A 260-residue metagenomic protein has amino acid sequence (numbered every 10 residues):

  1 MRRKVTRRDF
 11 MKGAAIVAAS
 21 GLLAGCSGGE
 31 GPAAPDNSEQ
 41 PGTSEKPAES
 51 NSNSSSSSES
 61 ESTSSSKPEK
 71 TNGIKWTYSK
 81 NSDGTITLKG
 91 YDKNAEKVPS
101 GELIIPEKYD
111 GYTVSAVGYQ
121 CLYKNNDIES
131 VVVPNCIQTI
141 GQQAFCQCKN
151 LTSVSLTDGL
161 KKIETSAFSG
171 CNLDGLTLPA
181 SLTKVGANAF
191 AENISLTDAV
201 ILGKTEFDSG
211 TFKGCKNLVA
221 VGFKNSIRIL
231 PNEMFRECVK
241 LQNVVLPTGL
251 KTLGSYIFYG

Functional and structural regions predicted by a protein language model:
M1-A18: N-terminal secretory signal peptides and thylakoid transit peptides that target proteins across membranes
M11, T77-T85, V98-S115, N126-T139 (+5 more regions): Structural signature of tandem-repeat unit edges
A24-G25: C-terminal motif of bacterial Sec signal peptides marking the signal peptidase cleavage site
G28: Short, conserved catalytic or interaction motifs in soluble domains
P32-K67: Ser/Thr/Gly/Pro-rich low-complexity, disordered linker/stalk segments of secreted and cell-surface proteins
K67-N94: Short beta-strand/loop segment at the start of cytosolic alpha/beta domains
Q120, Q142-A144, T165-A167, G186-A189 (+3 more regions): Consensus positions within tandem repeat domains that build extended binding/scaffold surfaces
